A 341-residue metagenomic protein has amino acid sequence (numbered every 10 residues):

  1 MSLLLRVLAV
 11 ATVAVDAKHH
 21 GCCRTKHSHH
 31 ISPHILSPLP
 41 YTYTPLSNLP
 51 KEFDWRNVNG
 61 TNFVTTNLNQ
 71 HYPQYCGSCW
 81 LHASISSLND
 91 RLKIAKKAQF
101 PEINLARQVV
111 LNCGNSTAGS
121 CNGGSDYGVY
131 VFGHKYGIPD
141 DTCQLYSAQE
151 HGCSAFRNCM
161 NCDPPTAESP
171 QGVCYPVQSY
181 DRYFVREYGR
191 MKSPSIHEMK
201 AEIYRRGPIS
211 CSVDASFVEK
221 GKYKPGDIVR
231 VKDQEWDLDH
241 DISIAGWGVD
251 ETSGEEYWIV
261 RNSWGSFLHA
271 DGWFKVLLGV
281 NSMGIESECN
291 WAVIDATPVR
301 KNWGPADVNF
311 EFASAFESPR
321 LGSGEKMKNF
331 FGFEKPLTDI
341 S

Functional and structural regions predicted by a protein language model:
M1-A17: Cleavable N-terminal signal peptides of Sec/SRP-targeted secreted and luminal proteins
A14-S341: Catalytic-core signature of thiol
